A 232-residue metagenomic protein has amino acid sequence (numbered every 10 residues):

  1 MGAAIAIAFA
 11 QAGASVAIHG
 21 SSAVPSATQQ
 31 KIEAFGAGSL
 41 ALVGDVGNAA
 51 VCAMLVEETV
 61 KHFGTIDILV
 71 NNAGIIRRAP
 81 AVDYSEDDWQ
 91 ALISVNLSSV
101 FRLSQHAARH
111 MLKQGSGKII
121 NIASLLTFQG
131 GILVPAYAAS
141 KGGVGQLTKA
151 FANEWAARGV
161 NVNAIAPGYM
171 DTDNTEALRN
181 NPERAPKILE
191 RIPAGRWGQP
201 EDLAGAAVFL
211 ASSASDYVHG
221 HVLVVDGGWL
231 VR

Functional and structural regions predicted by a protein language model:
M1-A17: Canonical Rossmann dinucleotide-binding motif of NAD(H)/NADP(H)-dependent dehydrogenases/reductases, specifically
A79, Y84, Q129-A138, A150 (+1 more regions): Active-site loop-to-helix junction immediately N-terminal to the catalytic Tyr of the SDR YXXXK motif in Rossmann-fold
P80-A81, S85-I93, I188: Substrate-binding pocket helix/loop in short-chain dehydrogenase/reductase
S104, S140, T148: Active-site helix of classical SDR
R109, N153-A157, D216: Alpha-helical segment proximal to the catalytic Tyr-Lys
S124: Residue(s) in the substrate-gating loop at a strand-loop-helix junction that position the organic substrate next
Q129, V208, H219-R232: Short C-terminal tail/terminal secondary-structure segment of NAD(P)H-dependent dehydrogenase/reductase domains
